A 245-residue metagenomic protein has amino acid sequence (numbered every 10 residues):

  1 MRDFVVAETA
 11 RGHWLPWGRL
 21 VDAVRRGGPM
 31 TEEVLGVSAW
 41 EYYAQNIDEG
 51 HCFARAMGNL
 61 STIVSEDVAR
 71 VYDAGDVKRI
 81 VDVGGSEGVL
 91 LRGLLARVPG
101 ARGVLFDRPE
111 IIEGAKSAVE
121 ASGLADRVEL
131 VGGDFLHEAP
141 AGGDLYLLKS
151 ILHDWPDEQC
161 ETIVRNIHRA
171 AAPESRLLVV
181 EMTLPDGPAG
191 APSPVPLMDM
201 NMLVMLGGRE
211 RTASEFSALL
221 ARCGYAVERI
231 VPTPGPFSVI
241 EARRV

Functional and structural regions predicted by a protein language model:
M1-K78: Conserved Class I S-adenosyl-L-methionine-dependent methyltransferase catalytic core
A74-V245: Alpha-helical subdomain
